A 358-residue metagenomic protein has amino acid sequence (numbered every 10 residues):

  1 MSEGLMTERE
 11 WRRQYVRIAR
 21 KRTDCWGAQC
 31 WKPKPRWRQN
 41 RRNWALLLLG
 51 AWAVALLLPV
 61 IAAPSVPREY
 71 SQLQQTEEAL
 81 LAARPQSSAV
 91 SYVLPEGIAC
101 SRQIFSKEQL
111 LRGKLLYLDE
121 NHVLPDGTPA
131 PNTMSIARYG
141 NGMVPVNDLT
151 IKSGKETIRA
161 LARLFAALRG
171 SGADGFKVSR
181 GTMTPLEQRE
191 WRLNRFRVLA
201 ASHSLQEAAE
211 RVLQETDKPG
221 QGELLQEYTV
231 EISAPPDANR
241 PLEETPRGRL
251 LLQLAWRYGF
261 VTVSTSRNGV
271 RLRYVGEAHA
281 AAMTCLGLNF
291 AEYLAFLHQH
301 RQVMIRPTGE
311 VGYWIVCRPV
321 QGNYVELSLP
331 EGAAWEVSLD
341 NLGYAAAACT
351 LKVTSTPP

Functional and structural regions predicted by a protein language model:
S2-C30, N40-G181, P185-P358: Extracytoplasmic cell-surface/polysaccharide-interacting catalytic and binding patches
P35-R36: Membrane-helix interfacial "entry" motifs
